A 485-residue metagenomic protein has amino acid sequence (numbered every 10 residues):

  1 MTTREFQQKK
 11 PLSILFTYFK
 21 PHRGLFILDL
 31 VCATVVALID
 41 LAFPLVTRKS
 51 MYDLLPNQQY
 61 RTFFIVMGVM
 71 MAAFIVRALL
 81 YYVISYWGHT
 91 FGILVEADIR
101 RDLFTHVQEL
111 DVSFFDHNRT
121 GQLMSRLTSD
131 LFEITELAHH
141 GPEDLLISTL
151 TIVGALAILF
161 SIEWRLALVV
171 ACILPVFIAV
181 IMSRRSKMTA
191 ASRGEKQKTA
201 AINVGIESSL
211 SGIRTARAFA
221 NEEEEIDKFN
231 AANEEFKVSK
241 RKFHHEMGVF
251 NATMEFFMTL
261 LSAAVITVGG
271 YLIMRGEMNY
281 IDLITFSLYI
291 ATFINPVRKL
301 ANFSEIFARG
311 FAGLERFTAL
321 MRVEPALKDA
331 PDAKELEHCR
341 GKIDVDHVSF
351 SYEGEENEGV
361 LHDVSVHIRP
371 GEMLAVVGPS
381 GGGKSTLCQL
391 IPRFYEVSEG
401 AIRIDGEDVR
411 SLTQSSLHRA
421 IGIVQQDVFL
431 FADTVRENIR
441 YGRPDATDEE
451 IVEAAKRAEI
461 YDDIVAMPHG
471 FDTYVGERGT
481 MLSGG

Functional and structural regions predicted by a protein language model:
R4-Q8, V31-C32, I39-Y52, A73-T120 (+12 more regions): Juxtamembrane helix-loop junctions of ABC transporter transmembrane domains
Q8-R23, L123: A short amphipathic helical element positioned immediately N-terminal to and/or at the very start of a transmembrane
K20, F26-L80, W87, F160-R165 (+1 more regions): Transmembrane helix-loop-helix hairpins at lipid-water interfaces of multipass membrane proteins, especially the type-1
G24, V112-S113, S129-A138, P142 (+10 more regions): An intracellular "coupling" helix at the cytosolic face of ABC transporter transmembrane type-1 domains
V31, V35, I39-F43, G68 (+4 more regions): Hydrophobic alpha-helical transmembrane segments of ABC transporter permease domains
P56-I65, I158-C172, E246-E315, L320-M321: Helix-loop-helix
L103, V107, A216, F317 (+1 more regions): Helix-loop junctions and hydrophobic alpha-helical segments within the transmembrane domains of large membrane
D329-A330, L336-G485: ABC-type nucleotide-binding domain
